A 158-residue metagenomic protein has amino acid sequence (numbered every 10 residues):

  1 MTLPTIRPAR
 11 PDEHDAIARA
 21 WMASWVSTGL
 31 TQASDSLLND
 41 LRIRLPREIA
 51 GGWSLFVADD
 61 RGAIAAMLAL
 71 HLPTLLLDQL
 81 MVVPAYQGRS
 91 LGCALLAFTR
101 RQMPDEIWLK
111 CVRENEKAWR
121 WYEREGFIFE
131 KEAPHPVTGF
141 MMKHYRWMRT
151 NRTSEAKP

Functional and structural regions predicted by a protein language model:
M1-D12, N151-P158: Conserved N-terminal entry element of GNAT/NAT acetyltransferase domains
P8-A85, C93-F98, Q102: Acetyl-CoA-dependent GNAT
W53, F140-R146: Short hydrophobic/aromatic beta-strand or adjacent loop that forms the aromatic wall/cage of a ligand/substrate-binding
D59-R61, W147-T150: Active-site beta-strand termini and strand-to-loop segments that position acidic
V83-R89, R113-E114: Active-site acidic-Proline motif in GNAT/NAT acetyltransferases
C93-A94, E114-K131, V137-F140: Conserved active-site alpha-helix within GNAT-family acetyltransferase domains
Q102-E114: Conserved GNAT acetyl-CoA-binding A-motif
